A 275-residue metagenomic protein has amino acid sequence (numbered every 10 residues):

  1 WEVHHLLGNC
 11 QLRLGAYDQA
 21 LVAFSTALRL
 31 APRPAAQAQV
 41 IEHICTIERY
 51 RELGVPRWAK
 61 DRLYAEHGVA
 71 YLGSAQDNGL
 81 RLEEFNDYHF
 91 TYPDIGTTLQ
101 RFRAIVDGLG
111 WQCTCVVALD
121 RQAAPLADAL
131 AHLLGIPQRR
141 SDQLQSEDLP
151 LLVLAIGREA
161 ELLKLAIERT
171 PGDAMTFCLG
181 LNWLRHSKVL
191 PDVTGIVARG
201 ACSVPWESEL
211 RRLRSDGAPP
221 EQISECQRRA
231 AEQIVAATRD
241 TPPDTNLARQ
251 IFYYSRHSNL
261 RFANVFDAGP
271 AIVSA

Functional and structural regions predicted by a protein language model:
W1-A275: PRPP-associated nucleotide enzymes
